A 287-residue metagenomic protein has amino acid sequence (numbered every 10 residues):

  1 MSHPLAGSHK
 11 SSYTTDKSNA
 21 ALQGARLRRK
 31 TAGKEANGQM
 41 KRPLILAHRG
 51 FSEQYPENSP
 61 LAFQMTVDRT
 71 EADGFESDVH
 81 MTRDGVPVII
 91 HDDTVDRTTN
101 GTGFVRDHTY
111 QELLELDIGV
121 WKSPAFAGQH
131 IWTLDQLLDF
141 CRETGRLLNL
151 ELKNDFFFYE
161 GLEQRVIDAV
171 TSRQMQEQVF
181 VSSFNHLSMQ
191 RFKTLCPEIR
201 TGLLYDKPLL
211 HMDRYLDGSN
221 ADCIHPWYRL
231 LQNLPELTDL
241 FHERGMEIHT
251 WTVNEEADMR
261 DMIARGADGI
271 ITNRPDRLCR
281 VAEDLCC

Functional and structural regions predicted by a protein language model:
M1-H3, L195: Short intrinsically disordered, low-complexity coil segments enriched in acidic
H3, H9, Y13-D16: Intrinsic-disorder-associated, low-complexity terminal segments enriched in Asp/Asn/His/Tyr and depleted of Lys/Arg
H3-L5, R42-P43: Short, basic/polar N-terminal leader/transit segment immediately after the initiator methionine
K17, L22-C287: Phosphate-group recognition and catalysis centered on beta-loop-alpha active-site segments
